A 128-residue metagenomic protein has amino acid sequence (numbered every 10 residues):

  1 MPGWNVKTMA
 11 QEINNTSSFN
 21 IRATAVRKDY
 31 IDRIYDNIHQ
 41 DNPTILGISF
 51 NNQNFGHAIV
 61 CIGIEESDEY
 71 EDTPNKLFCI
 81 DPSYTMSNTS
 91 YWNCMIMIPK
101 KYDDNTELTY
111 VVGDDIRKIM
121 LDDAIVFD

Functional and structural regions predicted by a protein language model:
M1-V126: Conserved active-site-adjacent core of cysteine acyl-enzyme catalytic domains
